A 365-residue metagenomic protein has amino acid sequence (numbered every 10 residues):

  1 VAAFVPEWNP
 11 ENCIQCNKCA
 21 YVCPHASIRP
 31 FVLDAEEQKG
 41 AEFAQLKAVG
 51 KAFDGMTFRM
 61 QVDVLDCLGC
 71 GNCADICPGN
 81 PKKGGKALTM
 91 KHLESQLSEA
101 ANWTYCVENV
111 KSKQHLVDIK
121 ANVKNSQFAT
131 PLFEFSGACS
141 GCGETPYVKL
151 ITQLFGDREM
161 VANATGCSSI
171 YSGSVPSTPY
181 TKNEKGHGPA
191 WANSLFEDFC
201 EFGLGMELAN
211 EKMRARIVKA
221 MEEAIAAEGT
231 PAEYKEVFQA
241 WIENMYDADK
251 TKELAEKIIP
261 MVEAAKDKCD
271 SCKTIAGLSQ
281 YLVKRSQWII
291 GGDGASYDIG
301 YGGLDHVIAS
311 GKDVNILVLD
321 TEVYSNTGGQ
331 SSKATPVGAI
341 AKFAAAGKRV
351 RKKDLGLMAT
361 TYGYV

Functional and structural regions predicted by a protein language model:
V1-C67, A74-W288, A339: Ferredoxin-type iron-sulfur electron-transfer modules and their immediate structural context
Q15-C16, C70, G300, K352: Generic non-transmembrane alpha-helix signal with a bias for helix starts/N-cap capping motifs
V110, Y171-S172, D267-K268, T274-V365: Thiamine diphosphate
